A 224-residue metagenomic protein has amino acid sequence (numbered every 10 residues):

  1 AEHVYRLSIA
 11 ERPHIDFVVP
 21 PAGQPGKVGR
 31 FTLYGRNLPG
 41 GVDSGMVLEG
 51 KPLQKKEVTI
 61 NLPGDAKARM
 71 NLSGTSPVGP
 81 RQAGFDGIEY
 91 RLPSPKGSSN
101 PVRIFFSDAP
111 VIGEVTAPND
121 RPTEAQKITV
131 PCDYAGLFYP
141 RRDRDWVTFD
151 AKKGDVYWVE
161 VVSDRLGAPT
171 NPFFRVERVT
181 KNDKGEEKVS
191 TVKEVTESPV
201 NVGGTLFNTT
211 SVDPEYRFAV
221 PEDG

Functional and structural regions predicted by a protein language model:
A1, A83-P95, I104: Short, aromatic- and glycine-rich surface loops/edge beta-strands on solvent-exposed regions
A1-V4, S8-S73, R81-A83, V130-G224: Acidic, Ser/Thr/Pro-rich low-complexity intrinsically disordered segments
P93-P131, T180: Predominantly extracellular/luminal regions of secreted and cell-surface proteins, especially disulfide-bonded
